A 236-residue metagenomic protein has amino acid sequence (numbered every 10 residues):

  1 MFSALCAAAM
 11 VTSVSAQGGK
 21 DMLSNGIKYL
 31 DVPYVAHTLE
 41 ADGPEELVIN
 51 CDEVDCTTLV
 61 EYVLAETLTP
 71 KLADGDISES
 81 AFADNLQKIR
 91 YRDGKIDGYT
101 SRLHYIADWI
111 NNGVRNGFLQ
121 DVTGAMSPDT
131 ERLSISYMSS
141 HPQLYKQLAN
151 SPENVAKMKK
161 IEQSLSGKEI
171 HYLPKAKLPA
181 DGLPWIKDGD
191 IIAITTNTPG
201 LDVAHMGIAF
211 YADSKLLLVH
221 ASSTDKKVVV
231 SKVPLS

Functional and structural regions predicted by a protein language model:
M1-F2, D31-V35: Short, compositionally biased low-complexity segments
M1-Q17: Bacterial Sec-dependent N-terminal signal peptides
G19-L30, L39, I77: Sequence/structural signature of beta-propeller domains
Y34-K168, K187, A193, Y211 (+2 more regions): Acidic/His-rich structured neighborhood in mature extracellular/periplasmic domains
H171-G182, T196: Short alpha-helix capping/helix-loop boundary micro-motifs
D181-W185, L201: Short, surface-exposed secondary-structure edge patches
I192-S236: C-terminal soluble interaction/assembly domains
